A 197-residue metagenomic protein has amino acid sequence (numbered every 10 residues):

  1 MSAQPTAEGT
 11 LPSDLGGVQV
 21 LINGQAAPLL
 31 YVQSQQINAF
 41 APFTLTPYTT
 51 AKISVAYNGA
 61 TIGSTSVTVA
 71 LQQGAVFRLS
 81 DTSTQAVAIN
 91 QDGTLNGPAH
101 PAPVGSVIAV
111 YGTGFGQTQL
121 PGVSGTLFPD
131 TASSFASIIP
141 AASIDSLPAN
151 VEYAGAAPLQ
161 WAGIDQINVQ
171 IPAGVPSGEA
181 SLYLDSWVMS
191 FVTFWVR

Functional and structural regions predicted by a protein language model:
M1-R197: A sequence-level detector for low-complexity, Ser/Thr- and acidic-rich stretches
